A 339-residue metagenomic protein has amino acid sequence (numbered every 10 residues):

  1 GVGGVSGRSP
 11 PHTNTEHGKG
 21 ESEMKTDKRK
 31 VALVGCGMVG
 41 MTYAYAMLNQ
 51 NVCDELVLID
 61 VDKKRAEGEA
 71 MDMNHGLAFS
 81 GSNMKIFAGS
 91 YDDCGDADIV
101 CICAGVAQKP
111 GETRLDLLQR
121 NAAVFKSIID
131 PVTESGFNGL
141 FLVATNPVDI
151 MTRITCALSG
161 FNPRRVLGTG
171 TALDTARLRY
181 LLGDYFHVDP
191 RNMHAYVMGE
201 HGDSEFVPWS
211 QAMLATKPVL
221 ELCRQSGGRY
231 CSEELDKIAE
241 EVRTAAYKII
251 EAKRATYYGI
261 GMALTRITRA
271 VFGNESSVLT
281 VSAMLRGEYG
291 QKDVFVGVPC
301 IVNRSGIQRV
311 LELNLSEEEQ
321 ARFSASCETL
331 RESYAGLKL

Functional and structural regions predicted by a protein language model:
G7-E23: Short, Lys/Arg-enriched N-terminal segments with co-localized hydrophobic residues within the first ~10-30 amino acids
C36-G37: Glycine-rich Rossmann-fold phosphate-binding loop(s) that bind the pyrophosphate of adenine dinucleotide cofactors
G40-M41: N-terminal Rossmann-fold NAD(P) dinucleotide-binding loop
I59-A97, E112, R331-L339: Conserved N-terminal Rossmann-fold NAD(P) cofactor-binding segment
A78-L140: Rossmann-like NAD(P)-binding element
R114-R179: Rossmann-like NAD(P)(H) cofactor-binding subdomain of soluble oxidoreductases
S159-R165, D174-L339: C-terminal substrate-binding/catalytic lobe of Rossmann-fold NAD(P)-dependent dehydrogenases
